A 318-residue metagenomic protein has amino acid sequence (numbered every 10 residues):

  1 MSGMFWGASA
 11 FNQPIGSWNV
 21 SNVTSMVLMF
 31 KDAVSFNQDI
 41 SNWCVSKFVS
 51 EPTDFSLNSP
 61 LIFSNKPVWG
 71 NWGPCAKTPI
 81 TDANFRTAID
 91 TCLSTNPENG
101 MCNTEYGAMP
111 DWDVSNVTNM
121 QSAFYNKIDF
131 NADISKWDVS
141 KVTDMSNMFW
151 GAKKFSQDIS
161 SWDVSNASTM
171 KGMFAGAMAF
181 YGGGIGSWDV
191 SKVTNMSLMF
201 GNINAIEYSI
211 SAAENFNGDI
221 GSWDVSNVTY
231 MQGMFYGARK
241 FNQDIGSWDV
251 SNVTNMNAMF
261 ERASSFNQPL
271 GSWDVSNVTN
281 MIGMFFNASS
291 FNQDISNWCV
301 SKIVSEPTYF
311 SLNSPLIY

Functional and structural regions predicted by a protein language model:
S2-Y318: Negatively charged
